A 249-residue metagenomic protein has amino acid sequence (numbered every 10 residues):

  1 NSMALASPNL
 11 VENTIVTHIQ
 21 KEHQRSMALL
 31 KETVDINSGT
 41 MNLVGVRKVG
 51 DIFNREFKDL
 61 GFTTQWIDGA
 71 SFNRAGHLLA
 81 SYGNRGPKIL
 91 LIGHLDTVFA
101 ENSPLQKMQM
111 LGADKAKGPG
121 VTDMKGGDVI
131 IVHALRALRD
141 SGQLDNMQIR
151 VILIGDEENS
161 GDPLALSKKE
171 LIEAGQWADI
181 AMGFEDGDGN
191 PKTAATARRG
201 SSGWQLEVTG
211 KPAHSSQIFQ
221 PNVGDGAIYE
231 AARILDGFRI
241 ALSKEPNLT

Functional and structural regions predicted by a protein language model:
S7-V121, R139-N146: Acidic/His- and Gly-rich active-site-bordering loop/insert found across diverse amide/peptide-bond hydrolases
K31, N54, V129-R136, I172 (+1 more regions): Predominant activation on well-ordered alpha-helical scaffold segments within soluble catalytic domains
N37, A80, L91-H94, I131 (+3 more regions): Buried hydrophobic positions in well-ordered alpha/beta secondary-structure cores of metabolic enzymes
I67, G93-L95, G155-D156, F184-G187 (+1 more regions): Fold-independent oxyanion-binding glycine-rich loops and adjacent beta-strand/coil segments at enzyme active sites
A116-V129, N222-I228: Short, conserved micro-motifs enriched in small and acidic residues
M124-A197: Acidic/histidine-rich catalytic neighborhood of metal-dependent amide-processing enzymes
A165-T249: Midchain, well-structured core segments that form catalytic/ion-binding scaffolds
